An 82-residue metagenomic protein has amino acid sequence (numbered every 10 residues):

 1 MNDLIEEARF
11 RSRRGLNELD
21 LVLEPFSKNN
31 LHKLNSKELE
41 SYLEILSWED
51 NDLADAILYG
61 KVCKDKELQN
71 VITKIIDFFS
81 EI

Functional and structural regions predicted by a protein language model:
N2-I82: Positively charged, polar, low-complexity stretches
